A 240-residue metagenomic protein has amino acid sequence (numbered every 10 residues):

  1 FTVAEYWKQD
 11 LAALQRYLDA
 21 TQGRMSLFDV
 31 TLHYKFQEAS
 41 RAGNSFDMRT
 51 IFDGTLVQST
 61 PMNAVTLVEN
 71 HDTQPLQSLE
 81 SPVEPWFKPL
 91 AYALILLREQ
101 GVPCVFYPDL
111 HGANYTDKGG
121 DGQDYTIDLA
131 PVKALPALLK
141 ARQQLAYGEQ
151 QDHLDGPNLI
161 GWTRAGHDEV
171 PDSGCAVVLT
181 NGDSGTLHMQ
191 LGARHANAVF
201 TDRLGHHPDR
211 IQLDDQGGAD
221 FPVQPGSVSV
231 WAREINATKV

Functional and structural regions predicted by a protein language model:
F1-K239: Active-site-proximal helices and loops of the catalytic beta/alpha 8
